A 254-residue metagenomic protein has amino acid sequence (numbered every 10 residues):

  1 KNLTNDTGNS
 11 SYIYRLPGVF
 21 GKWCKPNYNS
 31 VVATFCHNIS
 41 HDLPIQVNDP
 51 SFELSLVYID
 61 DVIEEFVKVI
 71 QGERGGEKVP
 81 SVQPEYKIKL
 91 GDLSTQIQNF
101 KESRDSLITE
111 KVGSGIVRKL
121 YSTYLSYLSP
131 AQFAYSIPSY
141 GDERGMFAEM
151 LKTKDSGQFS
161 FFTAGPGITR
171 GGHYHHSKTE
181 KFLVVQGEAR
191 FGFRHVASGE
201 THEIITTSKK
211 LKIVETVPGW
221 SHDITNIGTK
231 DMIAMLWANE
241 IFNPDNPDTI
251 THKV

Functional and structural regions predicted by a protein language model:
N2-W23, C36-H37, L43-F52: Conserved beta-loop-beta element that borders a ligand/cofactor-binding pocket
I13, C24-T34, S51-Q71, G91 (+1 more regions): Substrate-positioning beta->alpha
K68-S139: Mid/C-terminal beta-alpha module of Rossmann-like enzyme folds, strongest in SDR-family dehydrogenases/epimerases
A131-G172: A short glycine-rich, His/Asp/Glu-containing loop-to-beta-strand
S156, I168-K181, S208-K210: A short beta-loop-beta micro-motif enriched in histidine and acidic residues
S177-V196: Glycine- and acidic-residue-biased ligand/ion/polar-headgroup-sensing regions
H195-T225: Short acidic-glycine-tyrosine-enriched beta hairpin
A197-E200, S221, T225-V254: Double-stranded beta-helix
